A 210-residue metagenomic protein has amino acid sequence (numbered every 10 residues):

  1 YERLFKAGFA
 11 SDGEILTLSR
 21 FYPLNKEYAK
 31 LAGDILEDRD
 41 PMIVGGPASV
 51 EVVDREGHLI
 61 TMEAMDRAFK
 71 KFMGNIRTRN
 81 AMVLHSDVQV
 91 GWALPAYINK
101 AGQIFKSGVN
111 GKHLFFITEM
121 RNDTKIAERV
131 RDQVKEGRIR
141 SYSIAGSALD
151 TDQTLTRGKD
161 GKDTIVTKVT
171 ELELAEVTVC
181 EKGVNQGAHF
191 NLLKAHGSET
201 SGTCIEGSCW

Functional and structural regions predicted by a protein language model:
Y1-W210: Signature of dsDNA virion morphogenesis modules
